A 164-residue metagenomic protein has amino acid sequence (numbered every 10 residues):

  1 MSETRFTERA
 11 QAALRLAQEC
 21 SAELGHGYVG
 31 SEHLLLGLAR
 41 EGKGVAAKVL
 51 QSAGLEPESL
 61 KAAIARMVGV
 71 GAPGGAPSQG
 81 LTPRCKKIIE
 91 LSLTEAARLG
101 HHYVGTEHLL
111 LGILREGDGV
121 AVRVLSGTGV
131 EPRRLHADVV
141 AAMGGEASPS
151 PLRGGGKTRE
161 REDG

Functional and structural regions predicted by a protein language model:
M1-G164: Histone-fold recognition with a strong bias for associated Lys/Arg-rich disordered tails
